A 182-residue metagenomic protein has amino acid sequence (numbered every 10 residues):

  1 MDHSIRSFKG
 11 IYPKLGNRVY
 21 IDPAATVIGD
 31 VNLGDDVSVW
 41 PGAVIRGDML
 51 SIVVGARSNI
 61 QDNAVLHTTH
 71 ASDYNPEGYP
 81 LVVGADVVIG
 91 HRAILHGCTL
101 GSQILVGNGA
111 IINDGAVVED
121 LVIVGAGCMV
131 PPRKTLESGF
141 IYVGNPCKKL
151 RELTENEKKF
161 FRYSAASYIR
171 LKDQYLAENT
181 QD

Functional and structural regions predicted by a protein language model:
D2-I11, D22, D73-I89, A93-I94 (+1 more regions): C-terminal segments of enzyme domains that contribute to small-molecule binding surfaces
Y12-G16: N-terminal helix-cap/turn-to-beta initiation motif at the start of protein domains
N17, D22-P23, I28-G29, G34-D35 (+16 more regions): Left-handed beta-helix
